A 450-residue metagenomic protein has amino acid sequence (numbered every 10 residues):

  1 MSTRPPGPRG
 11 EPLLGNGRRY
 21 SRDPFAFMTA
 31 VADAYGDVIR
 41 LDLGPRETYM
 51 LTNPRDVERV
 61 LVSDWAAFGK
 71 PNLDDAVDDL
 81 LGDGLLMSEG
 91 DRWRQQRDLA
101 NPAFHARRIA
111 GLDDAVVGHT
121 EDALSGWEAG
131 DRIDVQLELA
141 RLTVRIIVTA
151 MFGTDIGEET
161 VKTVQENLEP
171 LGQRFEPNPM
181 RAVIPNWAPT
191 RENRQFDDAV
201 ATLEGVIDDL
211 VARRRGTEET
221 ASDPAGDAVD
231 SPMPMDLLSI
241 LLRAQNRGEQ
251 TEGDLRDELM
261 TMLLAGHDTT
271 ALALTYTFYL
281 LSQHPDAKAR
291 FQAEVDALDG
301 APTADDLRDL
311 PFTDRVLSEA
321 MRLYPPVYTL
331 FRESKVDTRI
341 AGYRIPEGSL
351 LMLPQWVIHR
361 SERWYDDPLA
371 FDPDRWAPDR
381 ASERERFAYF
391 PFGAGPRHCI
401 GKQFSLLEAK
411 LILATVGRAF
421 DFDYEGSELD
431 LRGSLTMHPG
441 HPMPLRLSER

Functional and structural regions predicted by a protein language model:
M1-Q95, G111-D122, L142, T154-E158 (+4 more regions): N-terminal membrane-proximal hinge/A-helix region immediately C-terminal to the signal-anchor transmembrane segment
P5-G10, G15, D113, V117 (+8 more regions): Cytochrome P450 I-helix active-site segment
G17-G36, P302-A341: Conserved cytochrome P450 K-helix E-x-x-R motif and the immediately C-terminal K′/meander segment
G69-D74, R92, R108-L272: Cytochrome P450 heme-thiolate monooxygenase catalytic core
T269-S282, I412: Short, small-residue alpha-helix embedded
P285-A287, S382-E385, K402-H438: Cytochrome P450 heme-binding "Cys pocket" and the immediately downstream C-terminal segment
L353-R380: Conserved cytochrome P450 K-helix/beta-meander segment immediately N-terminal to the heme-binding cysteine loop
